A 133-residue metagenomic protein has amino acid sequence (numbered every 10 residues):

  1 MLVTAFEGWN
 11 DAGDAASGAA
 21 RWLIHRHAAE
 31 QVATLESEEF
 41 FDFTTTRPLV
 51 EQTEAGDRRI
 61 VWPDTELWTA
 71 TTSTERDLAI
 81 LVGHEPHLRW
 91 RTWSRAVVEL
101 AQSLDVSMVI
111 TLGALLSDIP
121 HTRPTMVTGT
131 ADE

Functional and structural regions predicted by a protein language model:
M1-G83: N-terminal short beta-loop-beta anion/metal-coordinating cradle
R59-E133: Glycine-rich phosphate- or other oxyanion-binding loops that anchor nucleotides, phosphorylated ligands
